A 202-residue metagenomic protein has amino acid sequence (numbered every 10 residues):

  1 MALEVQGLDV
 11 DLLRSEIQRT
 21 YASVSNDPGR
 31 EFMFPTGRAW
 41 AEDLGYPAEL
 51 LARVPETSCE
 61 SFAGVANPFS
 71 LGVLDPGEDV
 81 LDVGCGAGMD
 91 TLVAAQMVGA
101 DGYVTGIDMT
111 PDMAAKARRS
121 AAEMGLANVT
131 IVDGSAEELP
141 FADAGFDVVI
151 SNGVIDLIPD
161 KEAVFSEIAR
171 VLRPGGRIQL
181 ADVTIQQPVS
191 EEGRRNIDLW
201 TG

Functional and structural regions predicted by a protein language model:
M1-L44: N-terminal auxiliary segments of SAM/dcSAM-dependent transferases
F34-D79, M89-M97: Conserved alpha-helix/loop element of class I SAM-dependent methyltransferases that forms part of the SAM/SAH-binding
P76, E137-V148: A short acidic, Gly/Pro-enriched loop at the edge of an enzyme's catalytic core that lines a small-molecule cofactor
V80, V149-I150: Hydrophobic beta-strand segment of the Class I
A117-R118: Conserved SAM-binding loop
M124-E137: Conserved SAM-binding strand-loop segment of SAM-dependent methyltransferases
E162-R177: A short glycine-rich, Lys/Arg-flanked "PGG" loop and its adjoining helix->strand segment in the class I
T184-G202: Short, glycine-/aromatic-enriched active-site segment of Class I SAM-dependent methyltransferases
